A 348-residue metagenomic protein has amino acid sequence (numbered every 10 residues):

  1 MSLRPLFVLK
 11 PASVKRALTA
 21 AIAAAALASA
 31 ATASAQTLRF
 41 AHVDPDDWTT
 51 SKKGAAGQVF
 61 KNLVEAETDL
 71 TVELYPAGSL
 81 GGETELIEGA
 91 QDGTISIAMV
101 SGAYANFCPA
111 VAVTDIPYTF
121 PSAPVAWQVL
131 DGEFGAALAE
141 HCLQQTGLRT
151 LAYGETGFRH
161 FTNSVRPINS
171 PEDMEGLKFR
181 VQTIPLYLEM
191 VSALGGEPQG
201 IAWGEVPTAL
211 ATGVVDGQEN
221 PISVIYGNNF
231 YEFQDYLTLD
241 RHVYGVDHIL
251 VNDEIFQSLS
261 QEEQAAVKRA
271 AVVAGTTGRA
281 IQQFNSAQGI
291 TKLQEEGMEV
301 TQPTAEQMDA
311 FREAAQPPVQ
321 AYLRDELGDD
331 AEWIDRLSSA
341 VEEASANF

Functional and structural regions predicted by a protein language model:
S2-A21: Bacterial N-terminal signal peptides that target proteins for export
V14-T19, A28, W48, D92: Short amphipathic alpha-helical "recognition" segments used for binding
A24-A25: Repetitive helical segments and hydrophobic/amphipathic motifs
A30-T32: N-terminal signal peptide c-region/cleavage motif recognized by signal peptidases
Q36-V125, F134, L143-F348: N-terminal secretory/targeting leader peptides
Q128: Short beta-strand-centered segments that line the small-molecule binding cleft or hinge of alpha/beta clamshell
